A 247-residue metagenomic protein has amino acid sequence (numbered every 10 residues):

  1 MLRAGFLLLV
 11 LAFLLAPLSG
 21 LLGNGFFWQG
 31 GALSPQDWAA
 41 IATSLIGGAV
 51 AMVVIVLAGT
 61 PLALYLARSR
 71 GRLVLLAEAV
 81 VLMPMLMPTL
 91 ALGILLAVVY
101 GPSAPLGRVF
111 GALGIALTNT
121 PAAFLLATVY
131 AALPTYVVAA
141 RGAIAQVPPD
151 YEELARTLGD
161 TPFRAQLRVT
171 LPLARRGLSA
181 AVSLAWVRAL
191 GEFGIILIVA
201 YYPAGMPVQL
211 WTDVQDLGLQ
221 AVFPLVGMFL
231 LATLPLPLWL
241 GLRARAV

Functional and structural regions predicted by a protein language model:
M1-F27, P35-A145, V169, L173-G194 (+2 more regions): Membrane-water interface segments at the C-terminal ends of transmembrane alpha-helices in multi-pass inner-membrane
M83, D150-R156, V222: Short hydrophobic faces within alpha-helices
R141-E152, P162: Membrane-helix/interface signature in polytopic inner-membrane proteins
L154-A155, A165, L210: Hydrophobic positions on the alpha-helical face of helix-turn-helix-like DNA-binding modules
L158-D160, P172: Glycine/proline-centered hinge or cleavage motifs at structural transition points of membrane proteins
P203-G205: Extracytoplasmic catalytic/substrate-binding loops of multi-pass membrane glycan-assembly enzymes
